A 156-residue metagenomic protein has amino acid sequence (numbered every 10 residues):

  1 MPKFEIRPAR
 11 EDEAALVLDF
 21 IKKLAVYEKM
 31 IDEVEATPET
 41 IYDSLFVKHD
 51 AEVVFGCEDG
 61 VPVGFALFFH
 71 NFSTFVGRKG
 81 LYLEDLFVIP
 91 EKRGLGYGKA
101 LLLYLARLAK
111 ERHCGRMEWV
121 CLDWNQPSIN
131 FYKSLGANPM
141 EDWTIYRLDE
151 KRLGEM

Functional and structural regions predicted by a protein language model:
E5-D19: A short beta-loop-alpha structural element at the N-terminal edge of CoA-dependent acyl/N-acetyltransferase catalytic
L18-S44: Conserved GNAT-fold acetyl-CoA-binding loop/helix
D43-F55, Y82: A short helix-loop-beta-strand connector motif used in the catalytic cores of GNAT acetyltransferases and, in some
F55, V61-H70: Conserved beta-strand in the GNAT
K92, G96-L101: Conserved acetyl-CoA pyrophosphate-binding loop and the N-cap/start of the following alpha-helix in GNAT-like
K110-V120: Conserved GNAT acetyl-CoA-binding A-motif
C114, K133-D142: Conserved acetyl-CoA-binding loop of GNAT-fold acetyltransferases
W119-S128, R147-E150: Conserved beta-strand-loop-alpha-helix junction that forms the acyl-donor binding cleft
